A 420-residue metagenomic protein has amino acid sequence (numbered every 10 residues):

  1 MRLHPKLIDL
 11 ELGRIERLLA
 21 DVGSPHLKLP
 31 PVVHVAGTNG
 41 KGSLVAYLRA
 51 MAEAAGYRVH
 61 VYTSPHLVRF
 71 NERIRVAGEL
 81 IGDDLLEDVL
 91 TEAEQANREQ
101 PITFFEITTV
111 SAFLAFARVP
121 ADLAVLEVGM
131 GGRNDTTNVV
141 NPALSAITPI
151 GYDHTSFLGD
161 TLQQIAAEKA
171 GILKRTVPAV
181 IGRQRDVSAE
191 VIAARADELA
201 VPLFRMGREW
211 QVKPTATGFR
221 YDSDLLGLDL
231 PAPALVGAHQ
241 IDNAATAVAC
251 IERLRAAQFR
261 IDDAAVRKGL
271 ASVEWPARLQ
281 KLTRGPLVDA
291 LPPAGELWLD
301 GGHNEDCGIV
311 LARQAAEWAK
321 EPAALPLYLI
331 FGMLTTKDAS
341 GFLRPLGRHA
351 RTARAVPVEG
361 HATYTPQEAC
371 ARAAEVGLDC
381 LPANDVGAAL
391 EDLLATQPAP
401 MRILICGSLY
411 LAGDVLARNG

Functional and structural regions predicted by a protein language model:
K6-I8, L12, E16-P30, E53-V140 (+1 more regions): ATP-dependent carboxylate-amine ligase catalytic core
L29-P31, L123-L126, D135-A146, I150-Y152 (+2 more regions): Nucleotide phosphate-binding/pyrophosphate-handling subdomain across enzymes that bind or process nucleotide phosphates
V33-V35: Hydrophobic anchor at the beta1->P-loop junction of P-loop NTPases
L44-Y47: Hydrophobic positions on the alpha1 helix immediately C-terminal to the Walker A/P-loop
Y62, P178-R183, L329-I330, R351-E359: Short internal beta-strands
Q100, L123-E127, P142-L230, A244 (+1 more regions): Acidic, Mg2+-coordinating active-site environments of NTP-dependent enzymes
R185-L203, T215-G218, P293-L299, E305 (+1 more regions): C-terminal helical cap/extension that packs against the catalytic core of soluble nucleotide-cofactor enzymes
S408: Active-site-proximal loop/hinge segments that shape catalytic or ion-binding/gating pockets
